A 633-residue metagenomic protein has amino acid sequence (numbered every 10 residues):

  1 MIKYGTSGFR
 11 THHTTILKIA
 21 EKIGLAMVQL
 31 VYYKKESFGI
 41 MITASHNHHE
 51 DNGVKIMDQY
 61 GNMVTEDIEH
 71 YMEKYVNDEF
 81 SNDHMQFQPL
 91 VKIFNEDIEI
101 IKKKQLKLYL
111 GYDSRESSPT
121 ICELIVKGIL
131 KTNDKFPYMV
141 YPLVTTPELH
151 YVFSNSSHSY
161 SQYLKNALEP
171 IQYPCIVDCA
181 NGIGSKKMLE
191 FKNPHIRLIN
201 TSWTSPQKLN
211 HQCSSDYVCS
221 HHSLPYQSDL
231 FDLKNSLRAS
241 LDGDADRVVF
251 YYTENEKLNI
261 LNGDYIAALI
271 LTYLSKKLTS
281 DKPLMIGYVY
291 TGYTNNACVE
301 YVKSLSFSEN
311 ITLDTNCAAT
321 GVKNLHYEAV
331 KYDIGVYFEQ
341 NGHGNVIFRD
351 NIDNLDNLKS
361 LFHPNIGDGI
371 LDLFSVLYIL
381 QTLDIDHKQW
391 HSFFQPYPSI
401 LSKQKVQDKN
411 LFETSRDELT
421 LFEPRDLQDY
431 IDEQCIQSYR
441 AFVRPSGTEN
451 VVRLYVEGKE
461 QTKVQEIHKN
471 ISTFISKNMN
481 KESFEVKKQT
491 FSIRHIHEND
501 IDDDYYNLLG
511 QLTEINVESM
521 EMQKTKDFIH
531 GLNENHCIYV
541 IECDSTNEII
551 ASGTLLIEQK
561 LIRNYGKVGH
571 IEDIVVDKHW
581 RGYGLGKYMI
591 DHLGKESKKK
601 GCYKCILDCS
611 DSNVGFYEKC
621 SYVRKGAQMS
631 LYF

Functional and structural regions predicted by a protein language model:
T6, R10, T14-E21, A26 (+4 more regions): Phosphate-binding chemistry for phosphorylated carbohydrates and sugar-nucleotides
Q381-F484: Catalytic-core signal marking the mid-to-C-terminal active-site face
E485-M522: Short amphipathic alpha-helix that is part of the acyltransferase structural core
I529-V540, H570: A short helix-loop-beta-strand connector motif used in the catalytic cores of GNAT acetyltransferases and, in some
V540, E548-I557, V575: Conserved beta-strand in the GNAT
V576, G582-K595: Conserved acetyl-CoA-binding loop-helix of GNAT-fold acetyltransferases
S597-C609: Conserved GNAT acetyl-CoA-binding A-motif
I606-G615, S630-F633: Conserved beta-strand-loop-alpha-helix junction that forms the acyl-donor binding cleft
